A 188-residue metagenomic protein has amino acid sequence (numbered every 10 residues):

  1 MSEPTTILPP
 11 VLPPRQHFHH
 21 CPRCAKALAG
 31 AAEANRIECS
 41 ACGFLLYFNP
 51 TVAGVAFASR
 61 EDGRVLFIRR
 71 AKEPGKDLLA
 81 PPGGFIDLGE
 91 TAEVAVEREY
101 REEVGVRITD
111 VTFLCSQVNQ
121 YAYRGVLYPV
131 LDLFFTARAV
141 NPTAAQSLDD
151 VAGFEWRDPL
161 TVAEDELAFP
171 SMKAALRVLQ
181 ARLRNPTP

Functional and structural regions predicted by a protein language model:
L8-V11, R60-E102: Conserved Nudix-box catalytic region and its N-terminal flanking loop in Nudix hydrolases and closely related
F18, R36: Residues immediately within or flanking Cys/His clusters that coordinate Zn2+ in small zinc-binding modules
C21-C24, C39-C42: Short cysteine-rich clusters marking metal-coordination/redox-active sites
A29-G30, Y47: Short functional micro-motifs and their immediate structural scaffolds
A31, R107-S116: A short coil-to-beta-strand element that immediately follows conserved catalytic motifs
S40-V65, F85: Conserved N-terminal beta-strand and adjoining loop/helix that marks the start of the Nudix/MutT-like hydrolase domain
C115-T143: Active-site-adjacent beta-strand/loop module that shapes the phosphate/pyrophosphate-binding cleft
A145-L176: NUDIX/MutT-family hydrolases
